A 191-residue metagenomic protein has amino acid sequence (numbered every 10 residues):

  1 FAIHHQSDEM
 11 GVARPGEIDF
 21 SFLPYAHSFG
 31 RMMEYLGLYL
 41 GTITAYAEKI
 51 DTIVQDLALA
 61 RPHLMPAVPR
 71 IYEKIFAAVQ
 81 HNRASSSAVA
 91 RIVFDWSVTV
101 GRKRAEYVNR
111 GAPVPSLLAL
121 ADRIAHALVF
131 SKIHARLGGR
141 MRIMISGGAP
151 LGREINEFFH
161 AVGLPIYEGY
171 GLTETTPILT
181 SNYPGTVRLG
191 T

Functional and structural regions predicted by a protein language model:
F1-V12, S131: Conserved structural elements of the adenylate-forming
S7-E48, I53-L57, L64-A67: Conserved AMP-binding loop of ANL adenylate-forming enzymes
A47-T191: Conserved adenylate-forming
